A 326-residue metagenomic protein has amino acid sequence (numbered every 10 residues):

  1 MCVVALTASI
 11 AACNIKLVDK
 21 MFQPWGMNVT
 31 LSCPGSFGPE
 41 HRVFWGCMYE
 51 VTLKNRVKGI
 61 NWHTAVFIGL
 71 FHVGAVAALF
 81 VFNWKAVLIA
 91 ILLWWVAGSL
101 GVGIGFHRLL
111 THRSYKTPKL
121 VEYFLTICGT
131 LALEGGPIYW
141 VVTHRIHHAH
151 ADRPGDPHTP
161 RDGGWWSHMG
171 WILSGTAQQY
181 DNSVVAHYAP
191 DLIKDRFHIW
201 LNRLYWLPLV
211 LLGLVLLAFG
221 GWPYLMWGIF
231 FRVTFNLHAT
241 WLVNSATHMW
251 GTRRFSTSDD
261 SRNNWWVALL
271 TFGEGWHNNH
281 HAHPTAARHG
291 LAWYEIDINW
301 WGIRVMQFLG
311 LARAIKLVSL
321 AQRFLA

Functional and structural regions predicted by a protein language model:
V4, A12-W241, A246, A286-A326: Non-catalytic, topology-defining segments of multipass membrane proteins
Y188-R196, W250-W276, H281-H283: Active-site-proximal inter-transmembrane loops
